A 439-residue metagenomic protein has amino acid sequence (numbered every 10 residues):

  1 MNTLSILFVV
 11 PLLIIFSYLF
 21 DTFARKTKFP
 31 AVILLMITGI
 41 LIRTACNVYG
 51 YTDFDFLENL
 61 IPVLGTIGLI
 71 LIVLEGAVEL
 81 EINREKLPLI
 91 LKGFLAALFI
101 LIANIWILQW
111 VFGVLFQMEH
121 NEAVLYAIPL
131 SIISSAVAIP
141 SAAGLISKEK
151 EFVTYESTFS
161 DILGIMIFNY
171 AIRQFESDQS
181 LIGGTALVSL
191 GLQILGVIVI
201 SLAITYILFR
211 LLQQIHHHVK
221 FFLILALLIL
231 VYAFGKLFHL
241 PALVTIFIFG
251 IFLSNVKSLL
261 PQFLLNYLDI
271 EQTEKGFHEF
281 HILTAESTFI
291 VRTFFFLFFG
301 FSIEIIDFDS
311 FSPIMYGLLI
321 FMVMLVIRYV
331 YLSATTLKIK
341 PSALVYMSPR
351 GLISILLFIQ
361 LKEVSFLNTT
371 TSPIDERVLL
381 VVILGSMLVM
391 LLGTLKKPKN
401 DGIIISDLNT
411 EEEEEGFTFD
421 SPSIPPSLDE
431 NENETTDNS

Functional and structural regions predicted by a protein language model:
M1-D437: Transmembrane helical cores of multi-pass secondary ion antiporters/exchangers
